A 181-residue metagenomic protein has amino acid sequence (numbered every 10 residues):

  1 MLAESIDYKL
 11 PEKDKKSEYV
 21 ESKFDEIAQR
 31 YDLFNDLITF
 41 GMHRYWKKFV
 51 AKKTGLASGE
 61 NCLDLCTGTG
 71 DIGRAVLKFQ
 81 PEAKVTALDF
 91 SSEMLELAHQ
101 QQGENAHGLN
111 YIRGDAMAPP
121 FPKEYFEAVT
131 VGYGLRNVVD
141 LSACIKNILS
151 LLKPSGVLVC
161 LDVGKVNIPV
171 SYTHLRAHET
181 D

Functional and structural regions predicted by a protein language model:
M1-V20: N-terminal auxiliary segments of SAM/dcSAM-dependent transferases
Y31, V129-T130: Hydrophobic beta-strand segment of the Class I
G41-S58, A75: Conserved alpha-helix/loop element of class I SAM-dependent methyltransferases that forms part of the SAM/SAH-binding
N61-L65, T69-A118: Class I SAM-dependent methyltransferase SAM/SAH-binding core
M117-A128: A short acidic, Gly/Pro-enriched loop at the edge of an enzyme's catalytic core that lines a small-molecule cofactor
S142-P154: A short glycine-rich, Lys/Arg-flanked "PGG" loop and its adjoining helix->strand segment in the class I
G156-D162: Conserved beta-strand signature within the Rossmann-like core of class I S-adenosyl-L-methionine
T173-T180: Conserved small/polar residues in nucleotide/adenosyl-binding loops
